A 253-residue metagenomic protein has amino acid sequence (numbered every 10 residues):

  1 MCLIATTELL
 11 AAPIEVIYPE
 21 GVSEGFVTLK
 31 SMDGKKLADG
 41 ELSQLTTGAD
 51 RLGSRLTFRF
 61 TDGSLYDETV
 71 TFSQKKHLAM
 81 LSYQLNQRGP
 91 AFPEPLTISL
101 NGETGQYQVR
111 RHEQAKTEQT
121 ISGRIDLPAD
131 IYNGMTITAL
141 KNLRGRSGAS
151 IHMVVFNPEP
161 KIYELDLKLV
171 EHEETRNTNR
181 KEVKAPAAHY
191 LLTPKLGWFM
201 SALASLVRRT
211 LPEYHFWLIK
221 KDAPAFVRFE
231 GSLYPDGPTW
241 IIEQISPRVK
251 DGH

Functional and structural regions predicted by a protein language model:
M1-E8: Bacterial N-terminal signal peptides
A12-G102, S150-H253: Acidic, serine/threonine-rich low-complexity disordered tracts
Y107-V155: Surface-exposed beta-loop interaction hotspot
